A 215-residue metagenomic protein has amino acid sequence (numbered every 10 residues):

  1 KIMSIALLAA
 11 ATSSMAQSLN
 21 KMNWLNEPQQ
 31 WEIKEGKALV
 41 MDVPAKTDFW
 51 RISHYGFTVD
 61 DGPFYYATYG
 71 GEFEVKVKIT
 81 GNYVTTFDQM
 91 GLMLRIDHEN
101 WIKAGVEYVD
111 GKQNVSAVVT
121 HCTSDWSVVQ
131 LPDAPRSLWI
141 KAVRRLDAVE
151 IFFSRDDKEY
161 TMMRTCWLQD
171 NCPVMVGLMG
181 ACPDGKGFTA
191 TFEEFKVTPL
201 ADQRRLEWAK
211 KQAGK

Functional and structural regions predicted by a protein language model:
K1-S18: Bacterial Sec-dependent N-terminal signal peptides
Q17-K215: Extracellular glycan-recognition regions
